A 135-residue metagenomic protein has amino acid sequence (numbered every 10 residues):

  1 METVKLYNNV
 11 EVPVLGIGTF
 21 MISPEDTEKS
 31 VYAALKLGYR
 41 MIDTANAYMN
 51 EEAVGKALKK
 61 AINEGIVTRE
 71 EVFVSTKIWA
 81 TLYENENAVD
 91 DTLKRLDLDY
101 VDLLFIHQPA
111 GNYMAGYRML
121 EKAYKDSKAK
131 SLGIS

Functional and structural regions predicted by a protein language model:
M1-V72, K122-K125: N-terminal binding-site loop/beta-alpha segment at the start of enzyme catalytic domains that lines or forms
P13-G18, I42, V72-T76, V101-I106 (+1 more regions): Hydrophobic faces of well-ordered beta-strands that scaffold small-molecule active sites in alpha/beta enzyme cores
F20-I22, A45-A47, K77-T81, I106-P109: Active-site beta-loop-alpha junctions enriched in small/polar residues
Y32, E52-K59, T76, N87-D90 (+2 more regions): N-terminal, well-ordered alpha-helical segments
R40, R69, K77, R95 (+1 more regions): Basic side chains
T81-S135: Glycine/proline-rich, positively charged, aromatic-decorated active-site loop/lid region on the catalytic face
